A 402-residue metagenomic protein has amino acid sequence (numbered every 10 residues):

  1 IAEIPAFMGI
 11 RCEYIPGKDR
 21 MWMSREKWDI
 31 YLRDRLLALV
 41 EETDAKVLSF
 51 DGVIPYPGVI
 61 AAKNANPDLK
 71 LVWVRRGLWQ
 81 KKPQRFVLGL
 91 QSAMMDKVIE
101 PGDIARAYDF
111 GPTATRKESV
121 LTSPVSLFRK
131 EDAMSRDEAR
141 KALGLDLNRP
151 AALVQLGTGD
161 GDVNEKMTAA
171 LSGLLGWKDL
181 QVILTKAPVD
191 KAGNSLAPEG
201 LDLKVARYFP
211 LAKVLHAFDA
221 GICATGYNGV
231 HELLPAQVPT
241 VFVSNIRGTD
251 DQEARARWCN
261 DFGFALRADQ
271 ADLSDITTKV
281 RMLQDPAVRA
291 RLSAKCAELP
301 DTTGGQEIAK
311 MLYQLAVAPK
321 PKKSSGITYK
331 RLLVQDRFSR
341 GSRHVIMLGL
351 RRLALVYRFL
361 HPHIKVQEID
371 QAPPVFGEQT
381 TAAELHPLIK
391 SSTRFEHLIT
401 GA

Functional and structural regions predicted by a protein language model:
I1-L39, D269, A372-P374, T381-L385: Conserved nucleotide-sugar phosphate-binding/catalytic loop shared by glycosyltransferases and other
Y14, P239-S274: Nucleotide-sugar donor-binding patch of glycosyltransferase catalytic domains
L37-I54, V72, R394-G401: Short N-terminal targeting/anchoring amphipathic segment
F50, Y208-A254, T400-G401: A donor-sugar binding/catalytic signature common to diverse glycosyltransferases and related nucleotide-sugar
K81-K82, Q91-T158: A nucleotide-sugar donor-handling region in carbohydrate enzymes
M134-A220, Y357: Donor-nucleotide binding loops and adjacent catalytic segments primarily of GT-B fold Leloir glycosyltransferases
F262-R267, A271-V288, S391: C-terminal "capping" alpha-helix adjacent to the active site of nucleotide-linked donor transferases in cell-envelope
M282-K365: C-terminal amphipathic helix plus adjacent low-complexity, charged tail appended to glycosyltransferase catalytic
